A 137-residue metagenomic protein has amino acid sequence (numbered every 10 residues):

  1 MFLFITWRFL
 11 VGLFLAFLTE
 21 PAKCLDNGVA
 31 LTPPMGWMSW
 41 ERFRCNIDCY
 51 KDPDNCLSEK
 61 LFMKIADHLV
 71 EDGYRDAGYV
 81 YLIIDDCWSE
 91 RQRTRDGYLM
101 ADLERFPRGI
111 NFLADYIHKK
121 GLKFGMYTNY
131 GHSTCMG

Functional and structural regions predicted by a protein language model:
F2-F4, F9, N27, R108 (+1 more regions): Residue-level marker of intrinsically disordered, low-complexity segments enriched for small/polar residues
L3, L18, A30-L31, E104: Compositionally biased, intrinsically disordered/low-complexity regions enriched for serine, proline and threonine
L3-K23: Cleavable N-terminal signal peptides of Sec/SRP-targeted secreted and luminal proteins
I5, M35-M38, D86: Short, low-complexity intrinsically disordered segments
A16-L18, V29, Y74-D76: A generic structural signal for short, solvent-exposed coil/turn residues that cap or connect secondary-structure
E20-I47, D52-E59: N-terminal module-boundary/linker segments of secreted carbohydrate-active enzymes
R42-N46, K51-D52, S58, K64-G137: Aromatic-lined carbohydrate-binding/catalytic grooves of carbohydrate-active enzymes
